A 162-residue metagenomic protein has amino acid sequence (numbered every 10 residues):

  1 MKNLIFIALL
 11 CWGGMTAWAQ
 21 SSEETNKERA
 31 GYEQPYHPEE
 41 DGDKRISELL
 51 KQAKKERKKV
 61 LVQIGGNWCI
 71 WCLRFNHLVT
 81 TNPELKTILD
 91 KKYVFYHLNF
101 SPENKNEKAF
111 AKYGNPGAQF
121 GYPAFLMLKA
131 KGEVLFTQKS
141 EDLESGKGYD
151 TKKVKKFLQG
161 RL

Functional and structural regions predicted by a protein language model:
M1-S22: Bacterial Sec-dependent N-terminal signal peptides
Q20-E40: N-proximal helix/coil linker or "cap" segments that precede and/or mark the start of modular domains
H37-E40, R74, E103: Short, flexible loop segments at the rims of nucleotide/cofactor-binding pockets, characterized by
E40-V60: A short beta-strand-turn-helix
S47, K51, I70-L73, T87 (+2 more regions): Solvent-exposed, polar/charged alpha-helical surfaces in well-ordered, non-transmembrane soluble domains, broadly
I64-T80: Conserved redox-active cysteine motifs that mediate thiol-disulfide chemistry, especially di-cysteine Cys-X(1-2)-Cys
P83-L85, D90-V154: Thioredoxin-like thiol-disulfide oxidoreductase module
G160-L162: Short, solvent-exposed mixed-charge patches
